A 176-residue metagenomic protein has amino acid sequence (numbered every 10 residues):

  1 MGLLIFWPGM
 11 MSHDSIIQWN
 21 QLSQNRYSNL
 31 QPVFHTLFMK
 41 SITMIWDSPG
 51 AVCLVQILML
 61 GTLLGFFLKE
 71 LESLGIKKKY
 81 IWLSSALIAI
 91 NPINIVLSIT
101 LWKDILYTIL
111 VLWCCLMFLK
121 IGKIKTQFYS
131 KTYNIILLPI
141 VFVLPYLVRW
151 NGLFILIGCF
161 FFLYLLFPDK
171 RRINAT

Functional and structural regions predicted by a protein language model:
I5-Q18, R26-F38, I42, W46-G50: Extracytoplasmic catalytic/substrate-binding loops of multi-pass membrane glycan-assembly enzymes
S23, F66, L106-T126, F142 (+1 more regions): Specific aromatic-rich, kink-prone transmembrane helix
L54-G75, W113: Transmembrane-helix motifs of polytopic, lipid-linked glycan transferases
F67-I90, T108-I109, F128-Y129, Y133: Transmembrane-helix signature of polytopic, membrane-embedded enzymes that assemble or transfer cell-envelope glycans
I81-P92, L116, F142, Y146: Short helix- or helix-capping micro-motifs that position conserved polar/aromatic residues at function-defining sites
I99-L106, V148: Short acidic/glycine- and proline-prone juxtamembrane loop motifs at membrane-interface regions of multi-pass membrane
N134-R149: Membrane-interface alpha helices of multi-pass inner-membrane proteins
N151-L166: Transmembrane-embedded, aromatic-rich helix segments that form part of the hydrophobic channel/pocket engaging
